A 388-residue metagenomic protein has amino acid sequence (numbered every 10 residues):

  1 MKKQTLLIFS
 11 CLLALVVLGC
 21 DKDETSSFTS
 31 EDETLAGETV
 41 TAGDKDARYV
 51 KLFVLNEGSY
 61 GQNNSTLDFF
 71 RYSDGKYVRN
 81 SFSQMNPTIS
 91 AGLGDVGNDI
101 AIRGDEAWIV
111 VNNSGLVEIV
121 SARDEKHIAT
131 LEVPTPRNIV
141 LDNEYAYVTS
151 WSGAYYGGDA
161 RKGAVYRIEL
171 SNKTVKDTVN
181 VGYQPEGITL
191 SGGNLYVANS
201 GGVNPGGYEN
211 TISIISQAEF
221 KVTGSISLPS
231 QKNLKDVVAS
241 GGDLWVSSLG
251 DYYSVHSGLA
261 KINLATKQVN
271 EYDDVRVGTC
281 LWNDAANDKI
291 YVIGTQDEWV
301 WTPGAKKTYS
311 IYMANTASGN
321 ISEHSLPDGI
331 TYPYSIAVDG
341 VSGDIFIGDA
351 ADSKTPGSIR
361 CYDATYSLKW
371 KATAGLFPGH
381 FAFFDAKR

Functional and structural regions predicted by a protein language model:
M1-L7: Bacterial N-terminal signal peptides that target proteins for export
Q4, D21-R388: Predominantly soluble domains enriched in secretory-pathway, periplasmic, or organellar proteins
L7-L13: Sec-dependent N-terminal signal peptides
V16-G19: C-terminal motif of bacterial Sec signal peptides marking the signal peptidase cleavage site
